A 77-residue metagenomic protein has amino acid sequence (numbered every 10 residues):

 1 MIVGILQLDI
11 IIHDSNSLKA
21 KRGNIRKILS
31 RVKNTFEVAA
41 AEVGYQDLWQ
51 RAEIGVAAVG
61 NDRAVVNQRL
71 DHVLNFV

Functional and structural regions predicted by a protein language model:
M1-T35, A39, F76: N-terminal first-folded block
V3, A41-D62: Short, charge-patterned binding micro-sites
I25, E53-G55, D71: Residue-level signature of transmembrane alpha-helix interfaces in integral membrane proteins
G60-V77: C-terminal structural segments of small proteins and small subunits
